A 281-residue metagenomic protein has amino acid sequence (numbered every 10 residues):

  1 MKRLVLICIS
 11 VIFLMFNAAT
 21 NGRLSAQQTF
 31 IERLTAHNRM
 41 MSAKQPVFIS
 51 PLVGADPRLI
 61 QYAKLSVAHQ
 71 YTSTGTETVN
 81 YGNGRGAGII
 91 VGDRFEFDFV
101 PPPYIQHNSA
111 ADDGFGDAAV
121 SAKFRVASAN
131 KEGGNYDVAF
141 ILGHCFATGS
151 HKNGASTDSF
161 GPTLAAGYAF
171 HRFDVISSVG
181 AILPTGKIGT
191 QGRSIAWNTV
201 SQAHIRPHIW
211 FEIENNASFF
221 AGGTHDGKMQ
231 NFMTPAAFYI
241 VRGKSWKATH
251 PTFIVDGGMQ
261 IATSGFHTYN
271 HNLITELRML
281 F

Functional and structural regions predicted by a protein language model:
M1-L34: Cleavable N-terminal export/targeting peptides
G22-F281: Transmembrane beta-barrel domains of Gram-negative outer membranes and organellar outer membranes
